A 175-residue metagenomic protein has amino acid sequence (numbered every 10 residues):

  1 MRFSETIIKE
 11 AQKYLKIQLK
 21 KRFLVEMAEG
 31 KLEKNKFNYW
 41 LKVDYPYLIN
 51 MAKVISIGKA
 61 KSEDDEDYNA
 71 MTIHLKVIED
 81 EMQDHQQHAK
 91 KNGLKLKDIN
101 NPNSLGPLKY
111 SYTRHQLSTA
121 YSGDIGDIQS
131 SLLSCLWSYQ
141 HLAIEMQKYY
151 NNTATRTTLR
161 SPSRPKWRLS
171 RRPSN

Functional and structural regions predicted by a protein language model:
M1, A11, K20, K34 (+3 more regions): Alpha-helix initiation and N-capping motif
M1-F23, P165-P173: Acidic, low-complexity proline/glycine-rich segments
K13-I17, L32-K61, D84, S130-Q140: Alpha-helical bundle segments that constitute or directly flank the non-heme di-iron/ferroxidase center
R22-N35, M51-A70, Y121: Helix-loop segments that flank and shape redox-cofactor active sites
M51-A52, A143, P173-N175: Extended amphipathic alpha-helical scaffold segments
E66-L169: Active-site-proximal alpha-helical scaffolds that flank and shape metal-associated catalytic sites
